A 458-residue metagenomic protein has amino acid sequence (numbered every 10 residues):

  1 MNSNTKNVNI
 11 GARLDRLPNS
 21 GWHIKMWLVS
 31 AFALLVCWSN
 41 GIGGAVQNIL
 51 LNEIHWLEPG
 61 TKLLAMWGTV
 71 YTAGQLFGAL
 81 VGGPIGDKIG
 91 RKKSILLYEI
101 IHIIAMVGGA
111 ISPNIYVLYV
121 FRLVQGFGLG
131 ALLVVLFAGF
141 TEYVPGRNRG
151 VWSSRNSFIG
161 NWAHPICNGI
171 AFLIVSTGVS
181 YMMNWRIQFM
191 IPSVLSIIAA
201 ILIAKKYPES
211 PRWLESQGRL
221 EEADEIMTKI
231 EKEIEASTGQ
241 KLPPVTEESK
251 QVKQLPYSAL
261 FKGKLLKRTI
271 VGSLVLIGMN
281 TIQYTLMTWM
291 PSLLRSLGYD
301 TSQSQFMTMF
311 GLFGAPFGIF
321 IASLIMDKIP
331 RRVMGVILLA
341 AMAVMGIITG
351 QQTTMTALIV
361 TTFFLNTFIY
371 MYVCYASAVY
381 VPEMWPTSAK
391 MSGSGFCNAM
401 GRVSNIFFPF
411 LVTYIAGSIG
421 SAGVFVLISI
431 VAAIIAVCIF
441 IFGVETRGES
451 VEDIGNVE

Functional and structural regions predicted by a protein language model:
M1-E458: Transmembrane-helix signature of 12-pass secondary carriers
